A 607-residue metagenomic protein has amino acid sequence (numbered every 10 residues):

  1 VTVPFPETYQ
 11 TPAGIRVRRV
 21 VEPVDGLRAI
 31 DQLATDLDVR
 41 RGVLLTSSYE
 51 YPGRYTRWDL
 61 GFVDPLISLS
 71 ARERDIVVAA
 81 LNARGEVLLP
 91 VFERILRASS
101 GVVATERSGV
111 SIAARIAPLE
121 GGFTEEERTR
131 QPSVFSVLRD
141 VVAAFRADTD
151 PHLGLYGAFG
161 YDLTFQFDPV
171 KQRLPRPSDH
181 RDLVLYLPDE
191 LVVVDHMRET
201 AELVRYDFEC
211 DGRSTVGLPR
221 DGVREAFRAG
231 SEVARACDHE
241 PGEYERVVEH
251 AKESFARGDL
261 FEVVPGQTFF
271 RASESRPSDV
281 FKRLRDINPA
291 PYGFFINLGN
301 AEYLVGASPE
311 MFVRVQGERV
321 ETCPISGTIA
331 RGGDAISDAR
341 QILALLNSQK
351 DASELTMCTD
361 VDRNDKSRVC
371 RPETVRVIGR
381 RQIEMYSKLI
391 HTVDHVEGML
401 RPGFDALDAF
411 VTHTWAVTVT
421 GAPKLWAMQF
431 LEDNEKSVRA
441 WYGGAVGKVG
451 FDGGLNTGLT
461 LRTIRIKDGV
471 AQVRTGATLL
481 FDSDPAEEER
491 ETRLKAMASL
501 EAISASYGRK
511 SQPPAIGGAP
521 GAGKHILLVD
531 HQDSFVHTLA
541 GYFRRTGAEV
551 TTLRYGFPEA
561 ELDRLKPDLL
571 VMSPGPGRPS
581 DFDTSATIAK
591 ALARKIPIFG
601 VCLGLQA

Functional and structural regions predicted by a protein language model:
V1-A522: Extended alpha-helical targeting/anchoring segments, especially N-terminal organellar/secretory targeting helices
V184, F535-T538: Conserved alpha-helical elements of sugar-nucleotide-dependent glycosyltransferases
C210, I329, F535, E559 (+1 more regions): Flexible, glycine-rich phosphate/dinucleotide-binding loops and adjacent beta-alpha linkers at cofactor/substrate
H525-L527, H537-V601, L605-Q606: Flexible gly/pro-rich beta->alpha loop and the following alpha-helix that scaffold active-site loops
Q532: Two-component His->Asp phosphorelay active-site signatures
